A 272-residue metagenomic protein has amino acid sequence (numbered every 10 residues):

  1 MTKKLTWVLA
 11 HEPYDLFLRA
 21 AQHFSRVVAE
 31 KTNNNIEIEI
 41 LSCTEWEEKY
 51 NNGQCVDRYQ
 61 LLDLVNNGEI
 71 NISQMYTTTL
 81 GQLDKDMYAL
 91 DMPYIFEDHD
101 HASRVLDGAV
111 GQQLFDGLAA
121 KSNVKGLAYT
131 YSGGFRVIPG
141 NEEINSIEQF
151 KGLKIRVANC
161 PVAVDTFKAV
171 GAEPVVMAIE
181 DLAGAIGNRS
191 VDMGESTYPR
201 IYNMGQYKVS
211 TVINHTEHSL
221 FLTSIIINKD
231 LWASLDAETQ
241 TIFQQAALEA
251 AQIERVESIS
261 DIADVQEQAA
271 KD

Functional and structural regions predicted by a protein language model:
M1-D100, V110, A119-D272: N-terminal secretory/targeting leader peptides
R104-L114: Signature of the catalytic double-stranded beta-helix
